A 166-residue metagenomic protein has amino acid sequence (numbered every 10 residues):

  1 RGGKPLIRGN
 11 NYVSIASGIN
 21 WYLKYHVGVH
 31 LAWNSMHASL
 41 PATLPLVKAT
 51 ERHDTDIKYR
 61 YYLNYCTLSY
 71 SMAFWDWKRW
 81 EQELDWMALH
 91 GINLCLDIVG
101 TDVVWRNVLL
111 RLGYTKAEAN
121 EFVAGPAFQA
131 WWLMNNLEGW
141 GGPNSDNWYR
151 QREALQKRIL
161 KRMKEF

Functional and structural regions predicted by a protein language model:
G2-F166: Feature activates predominantly on carbohydrate-active enzymes
